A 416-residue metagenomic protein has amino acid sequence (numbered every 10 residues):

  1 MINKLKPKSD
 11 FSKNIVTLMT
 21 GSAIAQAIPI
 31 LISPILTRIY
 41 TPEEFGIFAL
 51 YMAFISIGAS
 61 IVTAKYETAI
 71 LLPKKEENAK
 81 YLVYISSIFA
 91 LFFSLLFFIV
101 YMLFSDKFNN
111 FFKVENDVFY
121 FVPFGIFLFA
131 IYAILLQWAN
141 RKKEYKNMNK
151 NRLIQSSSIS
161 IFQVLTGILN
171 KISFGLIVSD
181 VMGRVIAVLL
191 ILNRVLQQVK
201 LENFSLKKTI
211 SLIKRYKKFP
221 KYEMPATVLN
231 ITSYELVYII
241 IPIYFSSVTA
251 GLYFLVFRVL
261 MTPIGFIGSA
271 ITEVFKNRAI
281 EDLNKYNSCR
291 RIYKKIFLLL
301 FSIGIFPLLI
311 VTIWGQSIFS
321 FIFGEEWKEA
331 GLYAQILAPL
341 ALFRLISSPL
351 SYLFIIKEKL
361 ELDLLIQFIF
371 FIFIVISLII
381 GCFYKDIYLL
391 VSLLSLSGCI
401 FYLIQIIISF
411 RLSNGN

Functional and structural regions predicted by a protein language model:
M1-P7, F111, K146, K150-N151 (+4 more regions): Interhelical loop/hinge segments that connect adjacent transmembrane helices in multipass membrane
K8, S12, A69-N78, L128-I154 (+4 more regions): Membrane-interface junctions at transmembrane-helix termini in multi-pass inner-membrane proteins
S9-A64, F89, F98-M102, G125 (+7 more regions): Signature of the first transmembrane helix
D10-Q26, L50-Y51, S56, S60-S105 (+3 more regions): Membrane-water interface segments that mark the loop-to-transmembrane alpha-helix transition
N14-P29, I154-Q155, I159, G175-L196 (+3 more regions): Transmembrane helical elements of multi-pass membrane transporters/channels
P42-G46, S105-V122, I313-L342: Interfacial segments at transmembrane-helix termini and the short loops linking adjacent helices
A49, N116-P123, N149-V199, F257 (+2 more regions): Hydrophobic alpha-helical transmembrane segments
A59-N78, R141, V256, L260-K285 (+1 more regions): Helix-loop junctions and terminal segments of transmembrane helices in multi-pass membrane transport/translocation
